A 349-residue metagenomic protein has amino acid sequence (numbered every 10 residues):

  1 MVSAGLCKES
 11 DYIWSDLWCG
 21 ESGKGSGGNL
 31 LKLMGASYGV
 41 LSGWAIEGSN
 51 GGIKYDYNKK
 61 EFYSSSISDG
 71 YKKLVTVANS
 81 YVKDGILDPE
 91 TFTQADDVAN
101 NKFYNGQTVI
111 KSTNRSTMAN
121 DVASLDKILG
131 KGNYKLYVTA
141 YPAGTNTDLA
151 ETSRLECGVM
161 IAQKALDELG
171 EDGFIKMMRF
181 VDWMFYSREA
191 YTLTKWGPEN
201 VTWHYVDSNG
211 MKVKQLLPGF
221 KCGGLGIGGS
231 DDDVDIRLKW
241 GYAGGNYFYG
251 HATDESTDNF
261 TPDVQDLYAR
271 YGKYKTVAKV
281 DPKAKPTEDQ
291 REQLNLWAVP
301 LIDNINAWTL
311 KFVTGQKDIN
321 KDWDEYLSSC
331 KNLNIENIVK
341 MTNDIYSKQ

Functional and structural regions predicted by a protein language model:
M1-K59, Q107-T117: Extracytoplasmic/periplasmic solute-binding protein
G5-K8, S80-Q94, N200-W203: A local structural motif
S42-D69, G130-K131, P142-L149, H204-D232 (+1 more regions): Short, solvent-exposed loop/beta-turn-alpha elements that line the ligand-binding surface or hinge of extracytoplasmic
Y55-P89, A140-P142, S153: Glycine-centered hinge/linker elements that transmit conformational signals in sensory and ligand-binding systems
T91-Y104: Short helix-initiation/N-cap motifs at beta->coil->alpha
R154-D172: A bilobed periplasmic-binding-protein/Venus flytrap-type ligand-binding module shared by bacterial periplasmic
R179, W183-W308: Conserved small-residue motifs centered on glycine
K311-Q349: Histidine-centered catalytic/metal-binding microenvironments
